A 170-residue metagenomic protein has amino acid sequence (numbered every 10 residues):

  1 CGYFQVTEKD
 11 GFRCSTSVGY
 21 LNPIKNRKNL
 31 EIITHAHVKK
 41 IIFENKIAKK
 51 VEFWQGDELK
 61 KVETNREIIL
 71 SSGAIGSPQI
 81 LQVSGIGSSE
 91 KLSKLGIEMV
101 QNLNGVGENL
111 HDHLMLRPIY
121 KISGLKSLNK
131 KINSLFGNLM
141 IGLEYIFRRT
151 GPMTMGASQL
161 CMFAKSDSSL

Functional and structural regions predicted by a protein language model:
C1-G56, R117-G142: Conserved redox-cofactor binding core of oxidoreductases
L21-N22, S71, V100: Extracellular/luminal Protease-associated
I33, D57-I75: Core beta-strand elements of the Rossmann-like FAD/NAD(P) dinucleotide-binding domain in flavoenzyme oxidoreductases
K39-K40, I75-S77: Glycine-rich nucleotide phosphate-binding loop and flanking beta-alpha elements of Rossmann-like dinucleotide-binding
F43, Q79-L81: Short glycine-/acidic-enriched loop or helix-start segments at secondary-structure transitions that form or flank
R66, P78, S88-L170: Mid-to-C-terminal "cap/lid" subdomains and adjacent gly/pro-rich loops that border and regulate access to redox
V83-G85: Intrinsically disordered, low-complexity interaction arms of viral/retroelements and related host proteins
